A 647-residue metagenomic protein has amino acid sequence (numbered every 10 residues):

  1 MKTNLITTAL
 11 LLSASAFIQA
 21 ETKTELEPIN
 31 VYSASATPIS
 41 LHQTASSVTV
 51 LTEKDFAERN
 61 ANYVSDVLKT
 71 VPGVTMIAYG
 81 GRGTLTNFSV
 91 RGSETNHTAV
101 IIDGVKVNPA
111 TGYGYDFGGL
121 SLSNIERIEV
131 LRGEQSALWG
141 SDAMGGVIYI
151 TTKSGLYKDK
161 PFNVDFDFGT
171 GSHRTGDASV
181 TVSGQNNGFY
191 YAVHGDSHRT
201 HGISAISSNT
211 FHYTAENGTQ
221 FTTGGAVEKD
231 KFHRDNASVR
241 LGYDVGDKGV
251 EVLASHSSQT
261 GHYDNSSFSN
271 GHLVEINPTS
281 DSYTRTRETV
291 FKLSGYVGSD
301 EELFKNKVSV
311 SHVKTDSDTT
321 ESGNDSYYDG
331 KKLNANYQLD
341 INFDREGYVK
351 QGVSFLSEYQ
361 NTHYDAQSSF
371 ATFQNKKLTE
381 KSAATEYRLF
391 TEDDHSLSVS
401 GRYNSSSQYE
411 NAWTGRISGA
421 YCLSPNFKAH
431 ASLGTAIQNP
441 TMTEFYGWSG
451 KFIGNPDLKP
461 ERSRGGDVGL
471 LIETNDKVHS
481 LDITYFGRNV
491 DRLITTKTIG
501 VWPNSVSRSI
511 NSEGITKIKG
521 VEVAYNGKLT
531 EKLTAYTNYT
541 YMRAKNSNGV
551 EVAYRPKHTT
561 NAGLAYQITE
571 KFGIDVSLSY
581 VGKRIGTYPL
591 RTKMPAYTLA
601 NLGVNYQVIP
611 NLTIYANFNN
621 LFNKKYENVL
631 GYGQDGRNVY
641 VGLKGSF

Functional and structural regions predicted by a protein language model:
P28-A57, N87, T95: N-terminal periplasmic "start-of-domain" segments of outer-membrane beta-barrel proteins
V64-V67, T86-S89, I101, D116-S121 (+3 more regions): N-terminal periplasmic accessory domains that precede and gate Gram-negative outer-membrane beta-barrel machines
S65, K69-V105: Extracytoplasmic beta-strand/coil segments of soluble accessory domains associated with Gram-negative outer-membrane
K106-E134, K451, N455, S505-V506: Short acidic/polar hinge/loop motifs at secondary-structure boundaries that mediate gating or recognition
Y149-T151, Y157-P161, D165-G169, T181-S280: Periplasmic-side early beta-strands and strand-to-turn transitions of outer-membrane beta-barrels
G242-Q259, S282-A412, S418-A420, H479-Y485 (+2 more regions): Face-selective signature of the C-terminal outer-membrane beta-barrel domain
N277-S294, G298-S299, S407-Q408, C422 (+5 more regions): Outer-membrane beta-barrel signature, preferentially recognizing the C-terminal barrel domain of Gram-negative
T391-L397, G487-N489, N511-Y588, T613 (+1 more regions): Gram-negative outer-membrane beta-barrel transporters
